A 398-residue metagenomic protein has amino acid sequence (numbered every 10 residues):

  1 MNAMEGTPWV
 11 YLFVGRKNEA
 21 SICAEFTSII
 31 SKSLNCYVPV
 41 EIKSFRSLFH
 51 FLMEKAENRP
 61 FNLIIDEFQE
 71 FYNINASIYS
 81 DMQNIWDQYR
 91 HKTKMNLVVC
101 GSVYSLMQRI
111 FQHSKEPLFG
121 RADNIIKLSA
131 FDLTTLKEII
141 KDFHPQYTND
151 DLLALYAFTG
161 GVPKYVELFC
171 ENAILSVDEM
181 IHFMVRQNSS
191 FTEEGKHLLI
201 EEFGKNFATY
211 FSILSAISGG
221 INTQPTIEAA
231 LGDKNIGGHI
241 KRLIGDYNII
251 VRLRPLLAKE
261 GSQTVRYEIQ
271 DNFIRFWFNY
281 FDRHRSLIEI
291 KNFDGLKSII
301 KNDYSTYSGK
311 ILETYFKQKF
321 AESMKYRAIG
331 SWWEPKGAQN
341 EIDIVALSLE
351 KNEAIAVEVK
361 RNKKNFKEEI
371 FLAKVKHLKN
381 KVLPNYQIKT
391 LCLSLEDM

Functional and structural regions predicted by a protein language model:
M1-D294, S298: Phosphate-binding site recognition
Q263-M398: A cross-kingdom feature that marks ATP-driven nucleic-acid transaction machinery
